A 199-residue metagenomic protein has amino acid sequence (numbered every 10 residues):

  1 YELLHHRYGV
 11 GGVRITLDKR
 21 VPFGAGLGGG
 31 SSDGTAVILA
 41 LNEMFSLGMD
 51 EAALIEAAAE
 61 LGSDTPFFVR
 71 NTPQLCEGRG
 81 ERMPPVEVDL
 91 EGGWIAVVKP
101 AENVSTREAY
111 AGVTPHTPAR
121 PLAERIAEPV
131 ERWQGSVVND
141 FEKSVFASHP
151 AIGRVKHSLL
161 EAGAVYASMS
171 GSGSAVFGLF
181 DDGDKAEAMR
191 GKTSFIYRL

Functional and structural regions predicted by a protein language model:
Y1-V21, A151: Helix-rich "cap/lid" substructures immediately adjacent to catalytic or cofactor-binding pockets
H5-R14, A40-A59, D182-T193: Phosphate-handling active-site elements
V13-G26, G163-A167: Short pre-catalytic strand/loop immediately N-terminal to key active-site residues, enriched for Gly-Thr
A25-E51, F67: DPxDG-like acidic metal-binding loop motif
G29-G30, M169-S174: Glycine-rich beta-strand-to-loop/alpha-helix junction loops that act as flexible
F68-Y166, D181-T193, Y197-L199: Conserved, helical-rich catalytic subdomain that frames metal- and/or nucleotide-binding sites in enzyme alpha/beta
A175-L179: Short beta-strand->loop micro-motif that forms the acidic, two-metal-ion catalytic signature in nucleotide-processing
